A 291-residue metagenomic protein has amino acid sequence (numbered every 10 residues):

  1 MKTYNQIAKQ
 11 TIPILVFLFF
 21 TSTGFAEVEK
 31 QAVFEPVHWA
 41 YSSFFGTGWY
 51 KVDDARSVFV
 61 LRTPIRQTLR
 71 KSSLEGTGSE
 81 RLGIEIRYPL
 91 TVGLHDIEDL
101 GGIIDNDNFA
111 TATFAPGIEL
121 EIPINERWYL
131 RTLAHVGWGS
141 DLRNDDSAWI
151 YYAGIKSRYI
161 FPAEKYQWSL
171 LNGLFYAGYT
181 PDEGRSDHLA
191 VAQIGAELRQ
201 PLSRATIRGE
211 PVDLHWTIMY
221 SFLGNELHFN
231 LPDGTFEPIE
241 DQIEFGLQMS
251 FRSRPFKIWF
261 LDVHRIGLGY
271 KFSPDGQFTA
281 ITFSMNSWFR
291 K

Functional and structural regions predicted by a protein language model:
A26-G101, K291: Short glycine/proline- and aromatic-enriched beta-strand/turn motifs that initiate or cap beta-hairpins
T47-W49, Q67-L69, Y88-E98, I122 (+6 more regions): Transmembrane beta-strands of outer-membrane beta-barrel pores
A55-I65, E80-L82, N108-F114, S147-A153 (+3 more regions): Residues that define the transmembrane beta-barrel architecture of outer-membrane proteins
L61-K71, F114-I122, V136, A153-Y159 (+5 more regions): Residues on the lipid-exposed face of transmembrane beta-strands in outer-membrane beta-barrel proteins
T68-E85, I122-Y129, P162-S169, L202-D213 (+2 more regions): Short loop/turn motifs that connect adjacent beta-strands in outer-membrane beta-barrel proteins
E80-Y88, W128-A134, Y151-I155, Y166-L174 (+5 more regions): Transmembrane beta-strands of outer-membrane beta-barrel proteins
L94-N106, T206-K291: Outer membrane beta-barrel transmembrane domains
D146-H228: Detector for outer-membrane/organellar transmembrane beta-barrel domains, recognizing the amphipathic beta-strand
